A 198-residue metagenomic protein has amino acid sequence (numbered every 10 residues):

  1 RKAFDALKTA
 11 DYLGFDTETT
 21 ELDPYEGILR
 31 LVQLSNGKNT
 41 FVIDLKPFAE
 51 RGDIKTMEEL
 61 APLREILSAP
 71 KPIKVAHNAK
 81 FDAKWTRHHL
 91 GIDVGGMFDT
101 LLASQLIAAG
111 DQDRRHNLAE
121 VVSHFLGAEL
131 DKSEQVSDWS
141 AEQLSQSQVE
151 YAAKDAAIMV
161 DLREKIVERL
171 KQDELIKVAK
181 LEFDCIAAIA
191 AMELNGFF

Functional and structural regions predicted by a protein language model:
R1-E120, H124, G196: Conserved RNase H-like, two-metal-ion catalytic cores of nucleic-acid enzymes
H89-L90, D99, D131, V136 (+1 more regions): Short, functionally important structural connectors and interaction interfaces within domains
D93-V94, L130-D131, L175: Short, flexible segments with low predicted structural confidence
A108, S123-G127, E164-E168: Non-catalytic alpha-helical coupling and interface elements of nucleotide-dependent molecular machines and regulators
E120-Q148: A short, charged helix-loop
S137-F198: Mixed-charge, glycine-rich, non-catalytic linkers/tails in nucleic-acid processing enzymes
